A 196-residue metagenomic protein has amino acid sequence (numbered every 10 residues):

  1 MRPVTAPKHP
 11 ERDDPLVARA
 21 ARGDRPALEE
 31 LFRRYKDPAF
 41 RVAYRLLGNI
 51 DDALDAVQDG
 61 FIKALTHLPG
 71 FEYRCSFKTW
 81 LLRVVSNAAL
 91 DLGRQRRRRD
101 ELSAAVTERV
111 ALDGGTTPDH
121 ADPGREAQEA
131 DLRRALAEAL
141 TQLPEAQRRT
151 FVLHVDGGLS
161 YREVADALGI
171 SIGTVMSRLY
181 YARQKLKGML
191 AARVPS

Functional and structural regions predicted by a protein language model:
M1-H9, R19, E101, A105-D113 (+5 more regions): C-terminal edge and immediately downstream basic/flexible tail or linker adjoining helix-turn-helix-like DNA-binding
P3-P7, R19-E30, F40-D59, I172 (+1 more regions): Short, charged helix-capping/linker segments at alpha-helix termini
A21-R22, R45-I50, D59-S76, Q95-R97: Sigma70-family region 2
F32-I50, H67, L140, K185 (+1 more regions): Amphipathic, Lys/Arg- and hydrophobic-enriched alpha-helical face
Y35, A56, A135, R178-Y181 (+1 more regions): Residues within the DNA-recognition helix of helix-turn-helix
R41, D55-I62, C75-N87: Structural recognition of an alpha-helix C-terminal capping motif at a helix-to-coil junction
D51, A137-T174: Helix-turn-helix DNA-binding module
T66-Y73, R83-A104, E129, Y181 (+1 more regions): Arg/Lys-rich amphipathic alpha helix in sigma70-family domain 2
